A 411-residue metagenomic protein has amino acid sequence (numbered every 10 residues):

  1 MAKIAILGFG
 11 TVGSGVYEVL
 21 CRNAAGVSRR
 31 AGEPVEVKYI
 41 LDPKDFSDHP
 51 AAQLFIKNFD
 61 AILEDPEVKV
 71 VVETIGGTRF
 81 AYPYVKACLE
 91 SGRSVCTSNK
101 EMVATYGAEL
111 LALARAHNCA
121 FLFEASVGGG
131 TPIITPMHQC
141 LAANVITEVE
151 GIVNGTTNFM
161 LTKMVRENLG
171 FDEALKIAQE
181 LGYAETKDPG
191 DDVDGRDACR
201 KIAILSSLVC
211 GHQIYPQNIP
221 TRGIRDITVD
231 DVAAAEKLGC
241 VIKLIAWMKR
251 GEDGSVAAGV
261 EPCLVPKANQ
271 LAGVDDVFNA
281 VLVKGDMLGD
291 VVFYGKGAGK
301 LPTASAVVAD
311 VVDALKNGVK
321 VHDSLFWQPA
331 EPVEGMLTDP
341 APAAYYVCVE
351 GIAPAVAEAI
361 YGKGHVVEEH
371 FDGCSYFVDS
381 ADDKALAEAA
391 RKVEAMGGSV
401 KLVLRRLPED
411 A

Functional and structural regions predicted by a protein language model:
M1-S91: N-terminal glycine-/serine-/threonine-rich beta1-alpha1-beta2 phosphate-ribose binding loop of Rossmann-like
L7, T11, G15, V35 (+16 more regions): Conserved active-site and cofactor/substrate-binding residues in soluble primary-metabolism enzymes
V68, R115-D197, I204: Rossmann-like NAD(P)H-binding beta-loop-alpha module
A81-A87, S91, K100-H138: Rossmann-fold NAD(P)-binding glycine/threonine-rich loop
S94-C96: A short hydrophobic/small-residue beta-strand
I146-E150, N158-L161, V165, Y183-G190 (+2 more regions): Catalytic, metal-anchored helix/loop core of enzyme active sites in primary metabolism
E173-G273, F278-A280: Substrate-binding/catalytic subdomain of NAD(P)-dependent oxidoreductase enzymes
V311-A411: A conserved regulatory-domain signal marking ACT and ACT-like small-molecule sensing domains and adjacent regulatory
